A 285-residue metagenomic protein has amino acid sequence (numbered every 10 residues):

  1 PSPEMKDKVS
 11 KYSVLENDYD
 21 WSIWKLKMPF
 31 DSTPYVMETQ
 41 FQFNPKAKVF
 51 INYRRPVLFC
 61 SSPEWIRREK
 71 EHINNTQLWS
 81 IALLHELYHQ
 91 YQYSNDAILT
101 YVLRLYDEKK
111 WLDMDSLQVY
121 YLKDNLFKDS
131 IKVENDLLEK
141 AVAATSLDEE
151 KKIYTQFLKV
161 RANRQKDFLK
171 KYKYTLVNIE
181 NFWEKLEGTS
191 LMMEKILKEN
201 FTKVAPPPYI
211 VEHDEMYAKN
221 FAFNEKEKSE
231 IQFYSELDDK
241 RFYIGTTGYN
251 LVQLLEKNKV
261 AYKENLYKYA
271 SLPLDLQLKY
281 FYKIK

Functional and structural regions predicted by a protein language model:
P1-D18, A82-Y88: Extreme N-terminal leader/anchor segments
V9-Y19, L26-F30, L122, I131 (+3 more regions): Charged, glycine/proline-rich intrinsically disordered loops and linkers
S10-T76: Active-site scaffold of zinc-dependent metalloenzymes
F43, S94-Y172, E180-P206, Y217-A222: Post-HExxH zinc-binding segment in Zn-dependent metallohydrolases
I73-Q77, L99-V102: Aromatic-lined carbohydrate-binding surfaces of glycoside hydrolases
T76-W79, Y91, L105: Mature extracytoplasmic/lumenal regions of exported proteins
I81-S94, L191: Active-site recognition of the HExxH zinc-binding catalytic motif
K159-K285: Pan-zinc metallopeptidase signature
